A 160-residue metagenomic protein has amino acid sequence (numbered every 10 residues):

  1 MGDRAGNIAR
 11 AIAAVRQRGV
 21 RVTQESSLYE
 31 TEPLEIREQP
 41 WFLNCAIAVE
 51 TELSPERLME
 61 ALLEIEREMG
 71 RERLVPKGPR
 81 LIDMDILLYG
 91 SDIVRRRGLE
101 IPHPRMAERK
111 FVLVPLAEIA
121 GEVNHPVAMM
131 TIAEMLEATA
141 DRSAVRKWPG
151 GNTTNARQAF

Functional and structural regions predicted by a protein language model:
M1, T51-L53: A generic structural motif
M1-G19, S26-E30: N-terminal beta1-alpha1 ligand-phosphate binding loop
G19, L34-W41, E56-M59, E64-F160: Flexible, gly/pro- and Lys/Arg-enriched active-site loops
Q24-T51: Short, charge-patterned binding micro-sites
